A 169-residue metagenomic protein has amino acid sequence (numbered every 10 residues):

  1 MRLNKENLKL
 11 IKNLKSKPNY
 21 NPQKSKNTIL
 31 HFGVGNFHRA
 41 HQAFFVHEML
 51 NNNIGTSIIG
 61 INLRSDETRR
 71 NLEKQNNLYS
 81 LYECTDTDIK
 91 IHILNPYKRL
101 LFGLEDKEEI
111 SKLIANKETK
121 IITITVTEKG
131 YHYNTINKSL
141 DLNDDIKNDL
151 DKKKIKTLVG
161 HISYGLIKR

Functional and structural regions predicted by a protein language model:
M1-R169: Non-transmembrane, aqueous-exposed alpha-helical and coiled segments at domain scale
